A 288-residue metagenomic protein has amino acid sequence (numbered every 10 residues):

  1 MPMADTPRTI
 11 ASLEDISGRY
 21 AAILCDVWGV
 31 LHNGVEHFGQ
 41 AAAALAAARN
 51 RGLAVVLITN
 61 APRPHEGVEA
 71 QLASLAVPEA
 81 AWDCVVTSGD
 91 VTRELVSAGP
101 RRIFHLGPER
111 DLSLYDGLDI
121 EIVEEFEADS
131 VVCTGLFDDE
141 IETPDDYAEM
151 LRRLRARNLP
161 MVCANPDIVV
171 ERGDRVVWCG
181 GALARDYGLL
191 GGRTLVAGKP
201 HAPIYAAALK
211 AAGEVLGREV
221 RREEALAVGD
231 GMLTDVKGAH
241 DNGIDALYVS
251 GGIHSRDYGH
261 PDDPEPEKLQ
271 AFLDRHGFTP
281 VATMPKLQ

Functional and structural regions predicted by a protein language model:
P2-V27, H32-R51, I58-V86, D90-Q288: Asp-based, Mg2+/Mn2+-dependent phosphohydrolase catalytic module
